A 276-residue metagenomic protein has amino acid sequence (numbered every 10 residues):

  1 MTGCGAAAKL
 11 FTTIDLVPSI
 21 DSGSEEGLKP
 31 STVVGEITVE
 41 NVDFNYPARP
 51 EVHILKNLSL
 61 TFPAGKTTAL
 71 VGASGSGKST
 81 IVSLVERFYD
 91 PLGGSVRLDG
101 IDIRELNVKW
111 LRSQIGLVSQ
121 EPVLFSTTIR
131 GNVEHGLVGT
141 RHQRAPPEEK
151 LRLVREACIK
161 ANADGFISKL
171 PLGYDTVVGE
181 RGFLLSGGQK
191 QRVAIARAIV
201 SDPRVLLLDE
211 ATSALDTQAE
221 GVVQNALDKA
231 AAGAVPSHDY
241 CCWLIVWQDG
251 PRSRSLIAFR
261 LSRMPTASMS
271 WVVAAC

Functional and structural regions predicted by a protein language model:
M1-T13: Cytosolic ends of transmembrane helices, especially the final helix of ABC transmembrane type-1 domains
T2, S19, P47-P50: An intracellular "coupling" helix at the cytosolic face of ABC transporter transmembrane type-1 domains
T12-D21, G165-K169: Proline-centered turn/helix-capping motifs that create local helix->coil transitions or kinks
S19-T32: Pre-NBD coupling/linker segments of ABC/ABC-like ATPases
S31-C276: ABC-type nucleotide-binding domain
